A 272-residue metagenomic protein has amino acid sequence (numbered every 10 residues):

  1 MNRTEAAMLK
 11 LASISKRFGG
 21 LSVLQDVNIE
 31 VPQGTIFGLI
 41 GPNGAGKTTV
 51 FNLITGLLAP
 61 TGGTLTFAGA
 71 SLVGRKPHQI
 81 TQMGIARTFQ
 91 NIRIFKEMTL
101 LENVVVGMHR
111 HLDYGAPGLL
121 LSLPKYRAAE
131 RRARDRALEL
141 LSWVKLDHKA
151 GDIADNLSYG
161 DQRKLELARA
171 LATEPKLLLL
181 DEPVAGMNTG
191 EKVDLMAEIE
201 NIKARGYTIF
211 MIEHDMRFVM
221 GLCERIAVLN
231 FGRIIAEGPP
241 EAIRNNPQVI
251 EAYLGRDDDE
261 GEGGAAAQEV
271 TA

Functional and structural regions predicted by a protein language model:
N2-A272: Glycine-rich phosphate-binding loops of nucleotide-dependent enzymes
